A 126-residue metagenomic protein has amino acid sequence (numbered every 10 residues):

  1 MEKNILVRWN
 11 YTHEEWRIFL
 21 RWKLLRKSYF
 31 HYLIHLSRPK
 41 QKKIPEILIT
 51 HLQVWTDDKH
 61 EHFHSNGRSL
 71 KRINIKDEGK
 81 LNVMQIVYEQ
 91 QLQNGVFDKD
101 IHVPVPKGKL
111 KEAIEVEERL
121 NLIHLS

Functional and structural regions predicted by a protein language model:
M1-I47: Anionic N-terminal interaction surfaces
Y32-N82: Phosphoinositide-binding peripheral membrane targeting modules
G67-S126: Acidic, Ser/Thr- and proline-rich intrinsically disordered linker/docking segments of eukaryotic scaffolds
